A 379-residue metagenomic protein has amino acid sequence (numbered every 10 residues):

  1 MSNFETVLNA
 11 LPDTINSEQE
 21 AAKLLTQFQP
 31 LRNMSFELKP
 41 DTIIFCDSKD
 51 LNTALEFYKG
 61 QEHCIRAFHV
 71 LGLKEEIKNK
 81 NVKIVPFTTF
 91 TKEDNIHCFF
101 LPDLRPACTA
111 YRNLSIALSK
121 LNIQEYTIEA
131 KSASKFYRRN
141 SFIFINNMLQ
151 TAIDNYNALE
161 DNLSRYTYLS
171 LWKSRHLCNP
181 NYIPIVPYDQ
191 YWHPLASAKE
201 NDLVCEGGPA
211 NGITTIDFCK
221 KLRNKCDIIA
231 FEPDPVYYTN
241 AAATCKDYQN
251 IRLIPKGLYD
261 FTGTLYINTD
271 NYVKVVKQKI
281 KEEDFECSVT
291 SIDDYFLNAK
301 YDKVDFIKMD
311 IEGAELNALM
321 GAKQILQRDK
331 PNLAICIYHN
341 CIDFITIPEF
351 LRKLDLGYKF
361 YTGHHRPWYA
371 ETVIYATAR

Functional and structural regions predicted by a protein language model:
M1-A67, L71-R379: Phosphate/nucleotide-binding beta-alpha loop and adjacent structural elements of enzyme active sites
